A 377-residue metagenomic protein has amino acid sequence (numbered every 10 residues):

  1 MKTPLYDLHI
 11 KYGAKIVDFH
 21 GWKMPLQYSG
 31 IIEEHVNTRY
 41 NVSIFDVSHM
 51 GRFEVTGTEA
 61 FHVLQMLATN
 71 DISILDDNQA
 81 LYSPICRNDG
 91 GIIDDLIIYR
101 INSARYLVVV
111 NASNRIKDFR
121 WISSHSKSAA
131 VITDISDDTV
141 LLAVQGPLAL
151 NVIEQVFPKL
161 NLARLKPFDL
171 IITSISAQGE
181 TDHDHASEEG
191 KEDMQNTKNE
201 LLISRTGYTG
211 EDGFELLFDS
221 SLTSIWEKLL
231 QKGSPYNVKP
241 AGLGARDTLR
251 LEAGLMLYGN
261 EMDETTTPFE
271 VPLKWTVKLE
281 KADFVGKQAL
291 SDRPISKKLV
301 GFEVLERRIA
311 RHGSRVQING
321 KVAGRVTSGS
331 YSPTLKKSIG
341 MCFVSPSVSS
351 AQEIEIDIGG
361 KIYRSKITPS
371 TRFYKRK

Functional and structural regions predicted by a protein language model:
M1-C86, G91-I93, G244: Acidic, proline/glycine-enriched N-terminal capping motif
M1-H20, M24-L26, I32, I101-K377: Conserved, structured C-terminal
R39, D95-L96, I203-S204: Short beta-strand/turn micro-motifs at beta-sheet edges
V47-E59, Y99-L107, Q145: N-terminal glycine-rich flavin-associated loop
I93-L96, I367: Short beta-strand and beta-hairpin "edge-sheet" elements
